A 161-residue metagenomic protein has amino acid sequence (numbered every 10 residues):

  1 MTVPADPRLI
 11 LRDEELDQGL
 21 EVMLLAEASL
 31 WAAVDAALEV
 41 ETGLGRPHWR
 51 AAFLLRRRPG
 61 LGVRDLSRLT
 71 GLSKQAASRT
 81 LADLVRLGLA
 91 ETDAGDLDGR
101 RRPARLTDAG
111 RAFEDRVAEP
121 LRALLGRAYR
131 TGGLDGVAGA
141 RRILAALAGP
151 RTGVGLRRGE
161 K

Functional and structural regions predicted by a protein language model:
M1-R12, L134-K161: C-terminal regulatory/oligomerization modules of transcriptional regulators
M1-T42, K161: N-terminal leader segment of winged-helix/HTH proteins
E15, P47-H48, A109: N-terminal positioning helix adjacent to the helix-turn-helix/winged-helix DNA-binding module
L20, L24-E27, R56, T107 (+2 more regions): Generic structural concept
A26, L30, V34, T70 (+4 more regions): Alpha-helical linker/hinge and terminal dimerization helices associated with HTH transcriptional regulators
A32-A76, L87: N-terminal helix-turn-helix DNA-binding core of bacterial DNA-binding proteins
R79: DNA-binding alpha-helical recognition surfaces that contact promoter or target DNA
A82-R142: Charged, amphipathic alpha-helical coiled-coil/dimerization segments
